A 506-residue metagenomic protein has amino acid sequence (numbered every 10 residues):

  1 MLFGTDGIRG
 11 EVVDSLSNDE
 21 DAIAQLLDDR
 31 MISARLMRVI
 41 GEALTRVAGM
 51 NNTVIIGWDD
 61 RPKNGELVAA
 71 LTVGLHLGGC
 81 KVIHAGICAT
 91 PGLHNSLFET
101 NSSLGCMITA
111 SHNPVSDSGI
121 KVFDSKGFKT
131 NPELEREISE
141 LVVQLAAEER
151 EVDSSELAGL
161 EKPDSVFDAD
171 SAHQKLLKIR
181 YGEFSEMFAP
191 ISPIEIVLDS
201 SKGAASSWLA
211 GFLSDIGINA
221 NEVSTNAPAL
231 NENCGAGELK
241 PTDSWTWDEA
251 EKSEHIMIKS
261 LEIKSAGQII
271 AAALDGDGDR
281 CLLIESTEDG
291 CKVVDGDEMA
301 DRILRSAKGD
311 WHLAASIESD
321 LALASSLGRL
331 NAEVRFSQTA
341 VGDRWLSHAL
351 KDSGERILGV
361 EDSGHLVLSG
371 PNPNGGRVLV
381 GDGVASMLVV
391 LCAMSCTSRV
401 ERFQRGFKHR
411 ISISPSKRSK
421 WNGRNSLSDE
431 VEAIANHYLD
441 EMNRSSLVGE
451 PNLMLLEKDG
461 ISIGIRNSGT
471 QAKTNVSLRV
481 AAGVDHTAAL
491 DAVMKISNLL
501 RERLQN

Functional and structural regions predicted by a protein language model:
M1-L71, L77-G78, L104, A158-I196 (+1 more regions): An N-terminal, well-structured beta->alpha segment
M1-S17, S200, L358-D362, R377-G383 (+1 more regions): Conserved phosphate/anionic-ligand binding catalytic regions in large, soluble enzymes, centered on
D6, I56, L93, C106 (+11 more regions): Buried hydrophobic positions in well-ordered alpha/beta secondary-structure cores of metabolic enzymes
I8-E11, S118-S265: Gly/Ser/Thr-enriched, mixed-charge loops and adjacent short helices that form phosphate/oxyanion-binding elements
E42, R46-D117, G211-L283: N-terminal small/polar loop signature for handling phosphorylated ligands or for N-terminal nucleophile
N51-D59, I83, E195-L198, W311-I317 (+1 more regions): Short glycine-rich phosphate-binding loop at a beta-alpha junction
A85-T90, E140-H173, T287-L368, V380: Proline/glycine-rich low-complexity loops and linkers
I270, G309-N506: Phosphate-binding and adjacent anionic-ligand microenvironments
